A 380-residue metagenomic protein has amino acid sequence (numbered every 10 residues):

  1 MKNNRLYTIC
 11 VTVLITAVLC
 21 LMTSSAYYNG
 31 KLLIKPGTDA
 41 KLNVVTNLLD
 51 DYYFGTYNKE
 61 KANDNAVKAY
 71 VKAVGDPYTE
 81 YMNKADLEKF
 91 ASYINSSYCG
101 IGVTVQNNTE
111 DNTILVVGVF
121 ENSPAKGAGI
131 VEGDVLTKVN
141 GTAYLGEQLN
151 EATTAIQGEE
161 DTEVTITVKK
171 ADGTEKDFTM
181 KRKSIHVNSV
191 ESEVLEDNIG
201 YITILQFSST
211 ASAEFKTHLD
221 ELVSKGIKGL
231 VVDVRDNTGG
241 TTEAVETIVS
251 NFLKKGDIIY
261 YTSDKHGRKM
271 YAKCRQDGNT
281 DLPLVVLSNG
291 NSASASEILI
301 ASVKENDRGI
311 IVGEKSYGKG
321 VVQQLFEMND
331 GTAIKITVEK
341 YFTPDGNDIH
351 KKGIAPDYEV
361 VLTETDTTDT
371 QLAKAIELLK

Functional and structural regions predicted by a protein language model:
M1-D111, V131, K138-V139, Y144 (+9 more regions): Intrinsically disordered, Ser/Thr/Pro/Gly-rich linkers and terminal tails that flank and connect PDZ domains
I34, V117-F120, K126-A128, E132 (+3 more regions): Cleft-lining beta-strand/loop regions that shape enzyme active-site pockets
I114: Short aromatic-glycine-enriched beta-strand elements
G133-V135, T332: Structural motif
Q276-G278, Q324-F326, K335, D345 (+1 more regions): Short, surface-exposed patches at the edges or C-terminal ends of soluble domains, predominantly
L282, G309, A333, T343-P356: Bacterial extracytoplasmic/cell-wall-associated proteins, especially those involved in peptidoglycan
D330, I334-E339: Short acidic, Pro/Gly- and aromatic-enriched capping/linker segments at domain boundaries
